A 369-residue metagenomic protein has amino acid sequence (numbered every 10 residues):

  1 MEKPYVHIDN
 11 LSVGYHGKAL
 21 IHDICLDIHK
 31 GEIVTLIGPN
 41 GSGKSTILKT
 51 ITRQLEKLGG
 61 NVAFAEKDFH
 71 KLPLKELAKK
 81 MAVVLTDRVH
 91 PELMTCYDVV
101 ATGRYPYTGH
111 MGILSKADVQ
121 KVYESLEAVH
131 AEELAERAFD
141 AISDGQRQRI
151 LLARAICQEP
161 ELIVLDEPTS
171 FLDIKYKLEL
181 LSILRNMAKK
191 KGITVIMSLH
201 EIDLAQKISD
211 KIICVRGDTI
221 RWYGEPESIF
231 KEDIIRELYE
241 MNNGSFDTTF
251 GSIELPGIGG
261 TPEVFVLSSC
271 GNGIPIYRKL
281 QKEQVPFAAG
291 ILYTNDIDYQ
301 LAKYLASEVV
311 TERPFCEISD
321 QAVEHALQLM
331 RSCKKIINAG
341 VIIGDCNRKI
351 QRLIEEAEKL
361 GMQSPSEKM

Functional and structural regions predicted by a protein language model:
I37-P39: The feature captures the beta-strand-to-loop junction immediately N-terminal to the Walker
T52: Helix-to-loop junction immediately C-terminal to a conserved catalytic motif
G60-D68, L77: Conserved ABC transporter NBD signature motif
A101, K116-A135: Conserved ABC ATPase "signature" region
E159: Conserved catalytic motifs of ABC-family nucleotide-binding domains
I163-E167: Catalytic Walker B motif of ABC-type/P-loop ATPase nucleotide-binding domains
E240-I318, N338-A339, G344-R348, G361-M369: ABC ATPase nucleotide-binding domains
